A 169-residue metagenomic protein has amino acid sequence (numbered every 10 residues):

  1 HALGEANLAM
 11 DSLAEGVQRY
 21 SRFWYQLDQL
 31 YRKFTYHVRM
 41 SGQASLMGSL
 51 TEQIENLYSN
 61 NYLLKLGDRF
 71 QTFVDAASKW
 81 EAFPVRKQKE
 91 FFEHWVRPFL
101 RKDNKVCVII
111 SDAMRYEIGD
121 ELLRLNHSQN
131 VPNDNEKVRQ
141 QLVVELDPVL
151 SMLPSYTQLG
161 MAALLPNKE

Functional and structural regions predicted by a protein language model:
H1-V106, A113-E169: …; additionally, a secondary subgroup of soluble metalloenzymes is captured
